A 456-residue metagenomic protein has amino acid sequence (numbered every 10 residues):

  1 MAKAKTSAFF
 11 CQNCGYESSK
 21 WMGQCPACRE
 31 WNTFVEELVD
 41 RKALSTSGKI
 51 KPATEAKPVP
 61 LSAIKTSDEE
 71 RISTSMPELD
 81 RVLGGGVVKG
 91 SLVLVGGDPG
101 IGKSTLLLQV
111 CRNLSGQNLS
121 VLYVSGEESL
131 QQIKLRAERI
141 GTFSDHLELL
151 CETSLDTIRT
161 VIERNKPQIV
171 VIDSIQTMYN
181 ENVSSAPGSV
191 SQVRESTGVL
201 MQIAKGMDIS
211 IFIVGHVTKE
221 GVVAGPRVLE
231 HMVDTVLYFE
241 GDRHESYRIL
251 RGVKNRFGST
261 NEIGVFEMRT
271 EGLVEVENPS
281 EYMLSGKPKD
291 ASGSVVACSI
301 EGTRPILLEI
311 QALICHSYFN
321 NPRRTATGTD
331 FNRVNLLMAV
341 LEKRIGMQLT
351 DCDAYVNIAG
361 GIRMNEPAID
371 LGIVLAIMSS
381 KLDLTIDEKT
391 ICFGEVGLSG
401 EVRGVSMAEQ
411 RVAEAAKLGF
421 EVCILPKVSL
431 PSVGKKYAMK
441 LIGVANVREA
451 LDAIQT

Functional and structural regions predicted by a protein language model:
A2-N13, E17-R81, V88-G96, I101-L108 (+7 more regions): Peripheral, non-AAA+ core regions of ATP-driven protein-machinery
E128-S129: Conserved Rossmann-like nucleotide-cofactor binding loop
